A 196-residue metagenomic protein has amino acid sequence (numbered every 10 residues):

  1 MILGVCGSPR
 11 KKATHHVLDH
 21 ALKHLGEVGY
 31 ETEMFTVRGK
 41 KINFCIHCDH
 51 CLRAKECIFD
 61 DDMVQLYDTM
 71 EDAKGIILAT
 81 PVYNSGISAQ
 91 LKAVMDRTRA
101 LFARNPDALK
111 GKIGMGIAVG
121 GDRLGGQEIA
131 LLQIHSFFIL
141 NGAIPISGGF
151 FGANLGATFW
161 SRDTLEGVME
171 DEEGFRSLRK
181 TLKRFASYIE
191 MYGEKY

Functional and structural regions predicted by a protein language model:
M1-Y30: N-terminal beta1-alpha1 ligand-phosphate binding loop
P9-R10, G39, G121: Short, glycine/serine-rich, charged loops/turns that create anion-binding and catalytic segments at active sites
L22, E27-V28, Q65, I144-Y196: Glycine-rich phosphate/pyrophosphate-binding loop and the adjoining helix
E31-K41: A short beta-strand-loop structural module common to alpha/beta enzyme folds
K40-M70: Cysteine-cluster motifs in flexible loop/terminal segments that predominantly coordinate metals
I58-F150: Helix-loop-strand module that forms the ligand-binding subsite of alpha/beta enzymes
